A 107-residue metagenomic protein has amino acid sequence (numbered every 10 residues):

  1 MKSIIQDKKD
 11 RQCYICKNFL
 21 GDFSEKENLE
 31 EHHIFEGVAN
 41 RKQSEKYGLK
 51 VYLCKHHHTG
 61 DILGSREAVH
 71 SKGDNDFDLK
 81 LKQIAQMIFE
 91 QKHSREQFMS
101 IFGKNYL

Functional and structural regions predicted by a protein language model:
M1, H33, R66-H70: Proteins with a high burden of low-complexity, intrinsically disordered sequence enriched in S/T/G/P/A and R, requiring
M1-K17, R41-G48: Short, charged surface segments at domain edges that flank catalytic/cofactor-binding sites
K17-L20, K55-H58: Cys/His-coordinated zinc-binding microdomains
G21-R41: Short recognition patches in nucleic-acid-associated and regulatory proteins
V38-V51, T59-L107: Polybasic, low-complexity binding patches
